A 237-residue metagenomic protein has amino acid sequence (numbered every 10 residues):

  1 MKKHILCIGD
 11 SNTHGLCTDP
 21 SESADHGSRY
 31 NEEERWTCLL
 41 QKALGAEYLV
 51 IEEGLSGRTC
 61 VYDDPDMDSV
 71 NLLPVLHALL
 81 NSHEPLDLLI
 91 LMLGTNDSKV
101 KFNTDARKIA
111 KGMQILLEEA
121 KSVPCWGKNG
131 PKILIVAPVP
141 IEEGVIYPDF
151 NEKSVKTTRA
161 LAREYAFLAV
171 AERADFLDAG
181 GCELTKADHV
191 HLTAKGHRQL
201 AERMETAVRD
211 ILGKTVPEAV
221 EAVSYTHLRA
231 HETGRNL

Functional and structural regions predicted by a protein language model:
K2-L6, L16-E119, C125-G127, K132 (+2 more regions): Conserved SGNH/GDSL esterase-like catalytic core that processes O-acyl groups on lipids and polysaccharides
I8-G9, V136: Short hydrophobic segments within beta-strands
T13: Short active-site segment of divalent metal-dependent hydrolases/proteases that encodes the spacing between
E52-G54, A137, D178-G180: Residue-level recognition of beta-strand->loop/alpha-helix junctions
A106, A110, A162, A194-E205: Short, amphipathic alpha-helical "lid/cap" segments that border enzyme active or binding sites
E119, R203-K214: C-terminal alpha-helix
I141-A179: Substrate-gating cap/lid alpha-helix
T226-T233: Conserved small/polar residues in nucleotide/adenosyl-binding loops
